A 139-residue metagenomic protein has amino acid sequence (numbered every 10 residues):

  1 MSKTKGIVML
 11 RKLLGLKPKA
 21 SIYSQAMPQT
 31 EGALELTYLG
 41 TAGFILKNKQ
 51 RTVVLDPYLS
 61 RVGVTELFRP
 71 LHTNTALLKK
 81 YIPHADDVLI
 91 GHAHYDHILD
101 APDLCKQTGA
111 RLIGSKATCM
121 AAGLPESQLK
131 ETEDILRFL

Functional and structural regions predicted by a protein language model:
K3-I7: A composition-driven surface/loop motif
L10-E31, K116-L139: Metallo-beta-lactamase
S24, K49-I90, L99-D103, E126: Pre-active-site segment of Zn-dependent metallo-hydrolases
G32, G40-A42: Residue-level marker for the onset of beta-strands and adjacent loop->beta junctions in well-ordered domains
Y38, L89, H94-Y95, I113-S115 (+1 more regions): Catalytic phosphate/metal-binding cores of nucleic-acid and nucleotide-processing enzymes, i.e., regions that mediate
G43-K47: Short beta-strand scaffold segments in enzyme catalytic cores
R51-T52, Q107-R111: A short helix->loop->beta-strand "cap" motif at the edges of active sites that frequently abuts
